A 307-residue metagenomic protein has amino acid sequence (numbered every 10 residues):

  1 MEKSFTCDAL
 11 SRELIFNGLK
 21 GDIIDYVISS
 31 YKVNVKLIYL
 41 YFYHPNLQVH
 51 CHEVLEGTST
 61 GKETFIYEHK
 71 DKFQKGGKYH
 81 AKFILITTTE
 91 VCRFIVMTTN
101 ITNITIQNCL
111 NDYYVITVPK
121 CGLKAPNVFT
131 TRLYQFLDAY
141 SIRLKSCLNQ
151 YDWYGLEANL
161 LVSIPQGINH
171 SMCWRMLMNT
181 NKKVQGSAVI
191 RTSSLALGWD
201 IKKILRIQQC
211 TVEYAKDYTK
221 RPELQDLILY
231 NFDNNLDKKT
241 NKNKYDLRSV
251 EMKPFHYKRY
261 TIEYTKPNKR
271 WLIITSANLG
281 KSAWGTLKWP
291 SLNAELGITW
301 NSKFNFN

Functional and structural regions predicted by a protein language model:
M1-N307: PLD/PLD-like phosphodiesterase catalytic module centered on the HKD motif
